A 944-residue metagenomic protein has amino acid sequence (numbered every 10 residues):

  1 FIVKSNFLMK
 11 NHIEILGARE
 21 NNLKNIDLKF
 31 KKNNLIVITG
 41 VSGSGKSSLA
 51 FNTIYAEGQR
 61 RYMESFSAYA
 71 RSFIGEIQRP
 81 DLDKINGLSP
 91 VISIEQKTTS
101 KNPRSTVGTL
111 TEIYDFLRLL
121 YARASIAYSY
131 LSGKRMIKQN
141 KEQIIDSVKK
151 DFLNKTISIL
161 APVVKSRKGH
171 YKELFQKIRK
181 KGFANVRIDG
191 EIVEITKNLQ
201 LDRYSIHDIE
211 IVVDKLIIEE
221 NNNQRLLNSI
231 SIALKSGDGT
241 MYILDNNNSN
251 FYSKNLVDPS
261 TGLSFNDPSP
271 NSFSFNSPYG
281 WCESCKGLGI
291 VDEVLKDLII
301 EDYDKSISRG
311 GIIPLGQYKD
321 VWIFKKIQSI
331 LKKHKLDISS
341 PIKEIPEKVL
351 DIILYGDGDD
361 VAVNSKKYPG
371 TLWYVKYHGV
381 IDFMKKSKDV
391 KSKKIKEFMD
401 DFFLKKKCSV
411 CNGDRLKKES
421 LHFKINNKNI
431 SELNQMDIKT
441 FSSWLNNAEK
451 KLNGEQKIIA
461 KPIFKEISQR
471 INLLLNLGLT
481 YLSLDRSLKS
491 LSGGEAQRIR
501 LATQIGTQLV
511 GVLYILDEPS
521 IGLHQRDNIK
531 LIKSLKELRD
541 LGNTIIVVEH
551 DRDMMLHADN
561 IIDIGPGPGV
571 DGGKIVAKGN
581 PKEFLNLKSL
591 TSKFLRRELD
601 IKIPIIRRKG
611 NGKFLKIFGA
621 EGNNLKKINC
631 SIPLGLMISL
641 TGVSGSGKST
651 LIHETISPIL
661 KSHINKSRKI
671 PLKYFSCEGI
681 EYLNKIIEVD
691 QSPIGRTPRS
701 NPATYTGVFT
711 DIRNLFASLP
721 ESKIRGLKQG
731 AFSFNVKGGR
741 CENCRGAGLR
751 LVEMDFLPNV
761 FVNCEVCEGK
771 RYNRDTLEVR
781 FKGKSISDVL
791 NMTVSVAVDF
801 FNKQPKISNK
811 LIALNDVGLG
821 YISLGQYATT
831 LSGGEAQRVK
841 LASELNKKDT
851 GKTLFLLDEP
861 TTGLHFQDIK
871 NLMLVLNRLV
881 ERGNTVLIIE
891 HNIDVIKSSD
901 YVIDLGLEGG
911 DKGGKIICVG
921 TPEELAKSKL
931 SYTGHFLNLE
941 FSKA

Functional and structural regions predicted by a protein language model:
V3-A944: Conserved phosphate-binding elements of NTP-dependent enzyme cores
